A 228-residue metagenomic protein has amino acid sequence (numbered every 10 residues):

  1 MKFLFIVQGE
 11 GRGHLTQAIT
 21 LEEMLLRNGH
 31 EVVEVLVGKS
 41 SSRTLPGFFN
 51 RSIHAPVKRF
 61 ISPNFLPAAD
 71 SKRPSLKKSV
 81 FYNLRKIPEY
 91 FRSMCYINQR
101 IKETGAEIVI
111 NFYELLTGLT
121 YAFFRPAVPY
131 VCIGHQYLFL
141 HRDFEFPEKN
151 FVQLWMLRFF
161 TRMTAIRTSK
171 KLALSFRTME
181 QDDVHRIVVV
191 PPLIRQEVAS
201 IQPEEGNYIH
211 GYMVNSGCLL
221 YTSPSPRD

Functional and structural regions predicted by a protein language model:
V7-I19: A short, glycine/small-residue-rich beta-strand->loop->alpha-helix junction that serves as a flexible
G9, V33-R85: Conserved nucleotide-sugar phosphate-binding/catalytic loop shared by glycosyltransferases and other
R43-T44, V109-F124: An aromatic- and histidine-rich active-site surface loop
K72-I108, L115-L116: Conserved nucleotide-sugar donor-binding subdomain of glycosyltransferases
V128-V189: Active-site-proximal region of nucleotide-activated glycan assembly enzymes, centered on histidine/acidic-rich loops
R177, P191-A199: Short beta-strand->alpha-helix junction loop in the catalytic core of nucleotide-activated group-transfer enzymes
I201-S216: Conserved donor-binding/catalytic core segment of Leloir-type glycosyltransferases
Y221-D228: Conserved small/polar residues in nucleotide/adenosyl-binding loops
